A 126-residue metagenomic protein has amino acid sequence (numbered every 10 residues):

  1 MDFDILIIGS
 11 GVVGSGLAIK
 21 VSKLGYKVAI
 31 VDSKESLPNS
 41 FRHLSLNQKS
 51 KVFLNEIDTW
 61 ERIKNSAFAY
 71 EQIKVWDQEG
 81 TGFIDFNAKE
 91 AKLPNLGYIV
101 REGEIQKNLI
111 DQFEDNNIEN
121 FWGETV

Functional and structural regions predicted by a protein language model:
M1-F3: Core beta-strand elements of the Rossmann-like FAD/NAD(P) dinucleotide-binding domain in flavoenzyme oxidoreductases
L6-I8, I19-R42: Glycine-rich FAD pyrophosphate-binding loop
S10-V12: Glycine-rich Rossmann-fold phosphate-binding loop(s) that bind the pyrophosphate of adenine dinucleotide cofactors
S15, I19, N120: Conserved SAM/SAH cofactor-binding pocket of Class I
G25, D58, N117: Short glycine-rich hinge loops at helix-strand junctions in the catalytic core of two-component histidine kinases
F41-Q78: N-terminal FAD cofactor-binding segment of flavoenzymes
F68-A69, W76-V126: Conserved N-terminal helical subregion
